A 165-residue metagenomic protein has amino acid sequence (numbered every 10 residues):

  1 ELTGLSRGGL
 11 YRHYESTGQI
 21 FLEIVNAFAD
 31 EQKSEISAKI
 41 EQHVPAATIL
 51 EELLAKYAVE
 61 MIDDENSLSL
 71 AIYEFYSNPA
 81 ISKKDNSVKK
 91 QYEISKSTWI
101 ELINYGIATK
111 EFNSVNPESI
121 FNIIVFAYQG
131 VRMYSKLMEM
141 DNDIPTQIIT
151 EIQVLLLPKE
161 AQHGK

Functional and structural regions predicted by a protein language model:
E1-Q19, E23: Helix-turn-helix
E23, A27, S37-N66, E118-I124 (+2 more regions): Hydrophobic alpha-helical connector segments
V25, A29, D85-K96: Amphipathic, non-transmembrane alpha-helical scaffold segments
I36, I40, A80-K83, R132-K136: Short amphipathic alpha-helical interaction patches enriched in hydrophobic/aromatic residues with interspersed Lys/Arg
E52-V59, K96-A108, F126-A127, M133-K165: C-terminal peripheral helix-coil segments that are non-catalytic and often amphipathic
I62-K83: Amphipathic alpha-helical segments used for helix-helix packing
N86-Y92, A108-I123, D143: All-alpha amphipathic helical-bundle segments outside canonical DNA-binding/catalytic cores that form hydrophobic
